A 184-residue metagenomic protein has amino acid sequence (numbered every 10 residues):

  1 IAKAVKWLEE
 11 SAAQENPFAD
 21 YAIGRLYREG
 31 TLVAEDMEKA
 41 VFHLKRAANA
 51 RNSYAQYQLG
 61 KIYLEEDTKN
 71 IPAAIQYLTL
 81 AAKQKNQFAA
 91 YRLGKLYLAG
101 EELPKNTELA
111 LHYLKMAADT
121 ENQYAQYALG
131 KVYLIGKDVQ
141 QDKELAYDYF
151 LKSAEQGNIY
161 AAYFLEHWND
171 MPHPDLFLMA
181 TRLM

Functional and structural regions predicted by a protein language model:
I1-W7, A34-H43, E66-Y77, P104-Y113 (+2 more regions): Structural signature of tandem alpha-helical TPR/SEL1-like repeats, specifically the intra-repeat loop/turn
E10-S11, R46-A47, L80-A81, M116-A117 (+1 more regions): Canonical positions in the second alpha-helix
A13-P17, E29-T31, A50-N52, E65-E66 (+8 more regions): Short helix-capping/linker turns of helical repeat alpha-solenoids
Y21, F42, Y57, Y91 (+5 more regions): TPR/TPR-like alpha-solenoid signature
A22-E29, Q58-E65, R92-A99, A128-I135 (+1 more regions): Hydrophobic face of amphipathic alpha-helices that form TPR/SEL1-like repeat modules and related alpha-solenoid
G24-R25, E38, N49-N52, G60 (+7 more regions): Polar/charged low-complexity regions in secreted precursors and cytosolic/nuclear IDRs
S53-Y54, K61, Q76, K83-E101 (+4 more regions): Eukaryotic tandem repeat interaction scaffolds
